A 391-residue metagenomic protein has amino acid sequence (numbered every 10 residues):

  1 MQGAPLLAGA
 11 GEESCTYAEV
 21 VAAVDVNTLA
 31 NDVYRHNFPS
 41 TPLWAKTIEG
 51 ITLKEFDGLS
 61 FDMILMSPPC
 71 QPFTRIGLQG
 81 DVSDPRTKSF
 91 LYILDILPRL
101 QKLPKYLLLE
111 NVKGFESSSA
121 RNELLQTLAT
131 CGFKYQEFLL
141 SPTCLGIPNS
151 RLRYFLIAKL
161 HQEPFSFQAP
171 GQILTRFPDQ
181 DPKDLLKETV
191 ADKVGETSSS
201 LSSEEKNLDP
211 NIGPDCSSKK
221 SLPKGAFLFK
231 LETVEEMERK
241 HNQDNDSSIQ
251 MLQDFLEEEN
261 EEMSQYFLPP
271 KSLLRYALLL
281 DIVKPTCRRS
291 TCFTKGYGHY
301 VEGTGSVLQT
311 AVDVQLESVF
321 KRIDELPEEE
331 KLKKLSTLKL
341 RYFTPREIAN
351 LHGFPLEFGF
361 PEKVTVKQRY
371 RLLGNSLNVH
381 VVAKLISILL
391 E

Functional and structural regions predicted by a protein language model:
M1, G11-Y17: Conserved SAM-binding loop of SAM-dependent methyltransferases across substrates and taxa, primarily the Class I
L6-G11, L373: Class I SAM-dependent methyltransferase "Motif I" SAM/SAH-binding loop
E19-D25: Conserved SAM-binding motif I beta-strand of class I
T28-D32: Short alpha-helix immediately C-terminal to the canonical SAM-binding loop
S40-I48: Conserved SAM-binding strand-loop segment of SAM-dependent methyltransferases
I51-M63, F73-H299, T310-Q315: Class I S-adenosyl-L-methionine
P68-P69: Short glycine-/small-residue-rich Rossmann-like dinucleotide-binding loops
N242-E391: C-terminal target-recognition/interaction regions appended to catalytic cores
